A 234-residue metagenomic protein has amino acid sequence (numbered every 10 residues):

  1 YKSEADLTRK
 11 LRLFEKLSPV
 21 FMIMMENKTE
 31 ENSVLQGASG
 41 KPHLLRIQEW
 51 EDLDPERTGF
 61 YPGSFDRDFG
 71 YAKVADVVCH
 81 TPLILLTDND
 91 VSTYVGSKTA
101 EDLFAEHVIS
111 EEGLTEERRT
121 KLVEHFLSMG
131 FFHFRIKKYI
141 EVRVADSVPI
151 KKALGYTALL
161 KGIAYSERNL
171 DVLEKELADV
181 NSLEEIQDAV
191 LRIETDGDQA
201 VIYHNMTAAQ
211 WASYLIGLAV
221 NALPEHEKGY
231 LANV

Functional and structural regions predicted by a protein language model:
Y1-R135: Loop-rich catalytic cores of soluble enzymes, especially ATP-dependent carboxylate-amine ligases and other
K10, K16-L17, F21-M24, E31 (+4 more regions): Long hydrophobic alpha-helices with heptad-repeat/coiled-coil character
H133-R135, Y139-N233: Substrate-recognition/cap regions that form aromatic- and gly/pro-loop-enriched pockets for small-molecule ligands
